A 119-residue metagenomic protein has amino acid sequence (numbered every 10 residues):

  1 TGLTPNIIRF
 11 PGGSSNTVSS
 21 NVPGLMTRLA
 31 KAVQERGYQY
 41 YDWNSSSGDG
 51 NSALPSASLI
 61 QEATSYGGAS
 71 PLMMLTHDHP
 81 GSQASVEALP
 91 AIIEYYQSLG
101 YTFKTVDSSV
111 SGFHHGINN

Functional and structural regions predicted by a protein language model:
T1-Q97, Y101-T102, D107-N118: Catalytic domains of cell-wall/extracellular-matrix polysaccharide-remodeling enzymes, centered on de-N-acetylation
